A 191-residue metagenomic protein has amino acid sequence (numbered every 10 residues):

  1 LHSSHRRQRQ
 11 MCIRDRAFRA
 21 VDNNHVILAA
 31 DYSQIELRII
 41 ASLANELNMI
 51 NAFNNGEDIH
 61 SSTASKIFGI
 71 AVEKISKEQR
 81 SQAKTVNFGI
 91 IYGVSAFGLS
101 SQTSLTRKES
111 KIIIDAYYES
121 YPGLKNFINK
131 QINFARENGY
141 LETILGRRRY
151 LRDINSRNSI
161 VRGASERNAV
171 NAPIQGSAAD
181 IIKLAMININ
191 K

Functional and structural regions predicted by a protein language model:
L1-I13: Single conserved hydrophobic/aromatic residue that forms the stacking wall/gate of nucleotide- or nucleobase-binding
H5, E36, G56, H60 (+1 more regions): Hydrophobic (often cysteine-bearing) scaffold residues that line and stabilize catalytic clefts of nucleotide/cofactor
R7-Q10, L43-L47: Short secondary-structure boundary/capping segments
R14-V26, K191: A short acidic-Thr-Gly-centered motif at the start of a beta-strand
I27-D31: Short hydrophobic beta-strand that contains or immediately precedes a catalytic carboxylate
S33-N45: Short active-site loop/helix that positions an aromatic residue
L47-F53, A71-I75: Short, polar/flexible loop-turn hinges at active-site or ligand-entry regions and domain interfaces
S65-K191: Conserved catalytic core of nucleic-acid polymerases
